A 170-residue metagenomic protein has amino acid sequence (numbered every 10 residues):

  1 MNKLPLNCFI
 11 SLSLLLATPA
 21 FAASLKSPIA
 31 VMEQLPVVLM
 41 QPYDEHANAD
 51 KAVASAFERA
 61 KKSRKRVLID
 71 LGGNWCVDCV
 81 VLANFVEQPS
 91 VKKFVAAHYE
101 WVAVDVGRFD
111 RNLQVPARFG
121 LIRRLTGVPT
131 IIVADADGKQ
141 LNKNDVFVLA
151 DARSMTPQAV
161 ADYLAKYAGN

Functional and structural regions predicted by a protein language model:
M1-L6: Positively charged n-region of N-terminal signal peptides that target proteins for export
N7-P19: Bacterial N-terminal signal peptides
S24-S63: N-terminal leader/targeting and pre-domain segments
R64-V67, G72-W75: Short pre-active-site segment immediately N-terminal to redox-active cysteine/selenocysteine motifs in thiol-based
C76-V80, I131: The canonical Cys-X-X-Cys-His
V80-F94: Typically the conserved alpha-helix immediately C-terminal to a functionally engaged Cys/Sec in thioredoxin-like
S90, A96, E100-V148, A152-V160: Thioredoxin-like thiol-disulfide oxidoreductase module
T156-N170: Short, surface-exposed secondary-structure junctions/capping segments
